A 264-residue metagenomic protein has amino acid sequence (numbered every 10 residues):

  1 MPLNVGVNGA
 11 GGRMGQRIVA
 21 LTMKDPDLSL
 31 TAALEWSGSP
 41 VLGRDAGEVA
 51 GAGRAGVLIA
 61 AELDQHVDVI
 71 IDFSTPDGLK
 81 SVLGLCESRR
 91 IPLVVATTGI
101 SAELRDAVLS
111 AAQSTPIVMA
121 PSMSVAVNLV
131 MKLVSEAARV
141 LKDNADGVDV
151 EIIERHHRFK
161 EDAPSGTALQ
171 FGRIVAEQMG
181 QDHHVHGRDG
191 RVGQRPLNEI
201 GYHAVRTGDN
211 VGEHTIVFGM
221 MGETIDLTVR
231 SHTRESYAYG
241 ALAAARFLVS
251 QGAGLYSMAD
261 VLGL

Functional and structural regions predicted by a protein language model:
M1-V5: Extreme N-terminal starter segment of soluble prokaryotic enzymes
G6, T31, A60, V94 (+1 more regions): Structural detector of well-ordered beta-strand residues that form the stable sheet scaffold of enzyme domains
N8, R13-D64, A145-L264: C-terminal substrate-binding/catalytic lobe of Rossmann-fold NAD(P)-dependent oxidoreductases
W36, T98-I100, S122-S124, R155-H157: Short, ordered loop/turn segments at secondary-structure junctions
I70-I71: N-terminal Rossmann-like NAD(P) cofactor-binding module of classical short-chain dehydrogenase/reductase
D77, V82-R89, T97-V118, N128 (+1 more regions): Rossmann-fold NAD(P)-binding glycine/threonine-rich loop
A112-A120, M220-L227: Glycine/charged-rich beta-loop-alpha catalytic/anionic-binding loops adjacent to active sites
L129-A145, A163: Rossmann-like NAD(P)H-binding beta-loop-alpha module
